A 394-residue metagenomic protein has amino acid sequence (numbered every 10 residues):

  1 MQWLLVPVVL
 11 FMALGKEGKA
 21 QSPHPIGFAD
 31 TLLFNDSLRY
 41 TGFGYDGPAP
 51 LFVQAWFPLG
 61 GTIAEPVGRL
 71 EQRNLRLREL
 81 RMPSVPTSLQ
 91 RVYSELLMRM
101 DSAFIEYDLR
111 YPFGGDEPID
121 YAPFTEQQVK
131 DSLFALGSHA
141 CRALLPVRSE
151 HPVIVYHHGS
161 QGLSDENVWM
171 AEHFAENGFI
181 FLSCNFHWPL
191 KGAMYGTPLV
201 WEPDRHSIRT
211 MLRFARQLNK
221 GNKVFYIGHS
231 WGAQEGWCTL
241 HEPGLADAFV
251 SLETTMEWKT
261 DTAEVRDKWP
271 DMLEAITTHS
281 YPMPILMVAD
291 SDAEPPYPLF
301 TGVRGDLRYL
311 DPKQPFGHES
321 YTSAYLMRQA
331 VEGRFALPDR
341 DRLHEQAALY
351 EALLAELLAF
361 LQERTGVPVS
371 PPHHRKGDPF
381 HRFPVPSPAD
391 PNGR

Functional and structural regions predicted by a protein language model:
M1-P23: Bacterial Sec-dependent N-terminal signal peptides
Q21-H151: Domain-level recognition of soluble alpha/beta enzyme cores, biased toward histidine phosphatases/phosphomutases
P25, G60, G305, P312-R394: Alpha/beta-hydrolase-fold serine-hydrolase catalytic core, especially in secreted/extracellular enzymes
T125-L133, E166, G196-N219: Alpha/beta-hydrolase active-site loop
H139-H151, Y156-G192: Short substrate-entry loop that stabilizes the transition state in hydrolases
L144-R148, A248-E319: The feature captures the conserved acid-bearing segment of alpha/beta-hydrolase catalytic domains
Y156-S160, S230, D290: Glycine-rich His-Gly loop
M211-D271: Primarily recognizes the serine-hydrolase "nucleophile elbow" in alpha/beta-hydrolase and SGNH/GDSL folds
